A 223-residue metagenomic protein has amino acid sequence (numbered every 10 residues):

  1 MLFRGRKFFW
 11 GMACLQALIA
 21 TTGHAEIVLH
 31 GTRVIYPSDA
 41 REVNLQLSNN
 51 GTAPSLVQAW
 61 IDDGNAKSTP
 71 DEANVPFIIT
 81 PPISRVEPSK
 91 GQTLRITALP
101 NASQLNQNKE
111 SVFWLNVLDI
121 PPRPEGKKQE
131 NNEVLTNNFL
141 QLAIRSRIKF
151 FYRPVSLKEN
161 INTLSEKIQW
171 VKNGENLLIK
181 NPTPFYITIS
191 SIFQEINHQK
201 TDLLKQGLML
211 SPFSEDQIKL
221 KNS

Functional and structural regions predicted by a protein language model:
M1-M12: Bacterial N-terminal signal peptides that target proteins for export
W10-A20: Bacterial N-terminal signal peptides
H24-S48, E159-K172, G207: Beta-sheet-dominated interaction scaffolds and their linkers
L47-G51, L177-T183: Asparagine-centered strand-capping/turn motif at beta-strand->loop junctions
A53-I61, K127, K180, I187-I192: Short, hydrophobic/aromatic beta-strand segments
D63-A73, S191-I196: Short, basic/aromatic beta-hairpin or loop at an interaction surface
T69-A102, H198-S223: Intrinsically disordered, low-complexity Pro/Gly/Ser/Thr-rich segments with frequent PxxP/GP/PP motifs and embedded
N101-V155, S223: Terminal connector regions
